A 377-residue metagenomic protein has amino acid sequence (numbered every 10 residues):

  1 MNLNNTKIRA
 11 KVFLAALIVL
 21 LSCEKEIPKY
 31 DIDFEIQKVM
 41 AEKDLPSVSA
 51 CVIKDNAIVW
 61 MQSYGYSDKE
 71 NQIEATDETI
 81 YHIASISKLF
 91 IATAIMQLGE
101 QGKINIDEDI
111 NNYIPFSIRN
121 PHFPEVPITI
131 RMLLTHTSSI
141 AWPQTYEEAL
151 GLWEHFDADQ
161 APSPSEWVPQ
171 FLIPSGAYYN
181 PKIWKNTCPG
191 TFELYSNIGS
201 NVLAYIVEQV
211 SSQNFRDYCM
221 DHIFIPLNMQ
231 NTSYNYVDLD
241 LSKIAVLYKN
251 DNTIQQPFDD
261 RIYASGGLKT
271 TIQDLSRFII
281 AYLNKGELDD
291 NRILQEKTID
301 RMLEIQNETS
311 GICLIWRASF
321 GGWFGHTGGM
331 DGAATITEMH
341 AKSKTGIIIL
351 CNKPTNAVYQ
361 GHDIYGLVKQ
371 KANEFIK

Functional and structural regions predicted by a protein language model:
M1-K29: Bacterial Sec-dependent N-terminal signal peptides
C23-S63, N112, T145, W153-E154 (+4 more regions): Catalytic loop of the DD-peptidase/beta-lactamase superfamily, centered on the K-T-G motif and neighboring
Y30, I36, A50, N56 (+4 more regions): Active-site SXXK
M40-E74, I106, S165-L172, Q230-T232 (+1 more regions): A short, well-structured edge-of-sheet supersecondary motif
V59-W60, S117-E125, T135, S139-Y146 (+3 more regions): Secretory-pathway/luminal and periplasmic proteins that interact with or process carbohydrate-rich
K69-Y195, Q213, Q256: Active-site-proximal loop and beta-strand segments within enzyme catalytic domains
E70, F90, M96-P115, V210-D238 (+1 more regions): Short, well-structured active-site flanking segments
I128-I130, N231, D240: Mid-domain, small-residue-enriched loop/turn segments at the edges of structured enzyme/sensor domains
